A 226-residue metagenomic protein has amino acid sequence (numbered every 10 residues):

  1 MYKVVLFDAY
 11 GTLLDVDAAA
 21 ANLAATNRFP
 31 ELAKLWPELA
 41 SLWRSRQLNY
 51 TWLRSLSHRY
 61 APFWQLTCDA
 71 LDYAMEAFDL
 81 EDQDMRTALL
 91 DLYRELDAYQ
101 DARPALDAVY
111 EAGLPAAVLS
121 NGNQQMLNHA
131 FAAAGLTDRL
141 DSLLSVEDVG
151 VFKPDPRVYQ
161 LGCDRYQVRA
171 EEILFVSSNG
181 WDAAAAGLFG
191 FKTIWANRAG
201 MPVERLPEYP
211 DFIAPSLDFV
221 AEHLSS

Functional and structural regions predicted by a protein language model:
M1-S45: Active-site neighborhood of HAD-like aspartate-dependent phosphohydrolases
M1-V5, D107, L119, N123-Q124 (+1 more regions): Asp-based, Mg2+/Mn2+-dependent phosphohydrolase catalytic module
A20-N27, W43-Q47, T67, L89-Y93 (+1 more regions): Hydrophobic alpha-helical core bundles mediating ligand binding, dimerization, or RNAP-core interactions
N22, L42, D69-Y73, A88 (+4 more regions): Alpha-helical elements of Rossmann-like donor-binding domains used by nucleotide-donor carbohydrate transfer enzymes
F29-A40, F78-L89, A170: Short, surface-exposed acidic
S45, N49-T87: A metal-dependent, Asp-based hydrolase signature
Y60-Q65, D82-V118, N128, P156: Short, acidic loop-to-helix structural element flanking the phosphoryl-transfer center in phosphate-processing enzymes
